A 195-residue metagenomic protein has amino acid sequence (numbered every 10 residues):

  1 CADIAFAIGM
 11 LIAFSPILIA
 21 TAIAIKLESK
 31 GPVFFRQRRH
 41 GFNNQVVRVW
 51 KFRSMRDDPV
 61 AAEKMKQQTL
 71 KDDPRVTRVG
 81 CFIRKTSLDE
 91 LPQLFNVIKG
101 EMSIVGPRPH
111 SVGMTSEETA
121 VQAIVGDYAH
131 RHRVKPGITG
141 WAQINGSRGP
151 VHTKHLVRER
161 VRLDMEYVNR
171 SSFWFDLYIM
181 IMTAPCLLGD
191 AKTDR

Functional and structural regions predicted by a protein language model:
C1-P59, N96, R170-R195: A hydrophobic, helix-centered structural microdomain
D3, D89-E90, D164, D176: Acidic active-site catalytic centers that drive phospho-/nucleotidyl reactions and related ester hydrolyses
D3, V76-G80, V161: Short C-terminal alpha-helical element
A13, Q68, D72, R84 (+1 more regions): Aromatic-acidic/polar surface patches that form glycan- and anion
G31, G41-N44, R53, G80 (+6 more regions): Glycine-centered flexibility sites
F35-R75, S111-V112, H132, T139-R160: Short, glycine-rich, amphipathic interfacial segments at transmembrane boundaries or analogous
T69-K135, I179-L187: A short, structured surface patch at a secondary-structure boundary
V125-R195: C-terminal terminal-structure detector
